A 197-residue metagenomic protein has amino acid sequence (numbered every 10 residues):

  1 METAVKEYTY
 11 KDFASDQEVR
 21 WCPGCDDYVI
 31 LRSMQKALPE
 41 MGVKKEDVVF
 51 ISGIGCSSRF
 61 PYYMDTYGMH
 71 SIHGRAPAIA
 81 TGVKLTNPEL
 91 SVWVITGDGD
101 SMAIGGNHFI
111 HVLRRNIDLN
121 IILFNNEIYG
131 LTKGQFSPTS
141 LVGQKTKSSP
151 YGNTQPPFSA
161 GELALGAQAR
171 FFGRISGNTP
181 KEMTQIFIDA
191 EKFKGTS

Functional and structural regions predicted by a protein language model:
M1-W93: Thiamine diphosphate
T9, E89, P138-F193: Conserved thiamine diphosphate
W21-P23, V94-T96, F171-S176: Short catalytic-loop micro-motif centered on adjacent basic/acidic residues
D26-S33, K45, G74, A78 (+4 more regions): Conserved active-site and cofactor/substrate-binding residues in soluble primary-metabolism enzymes
D27-I30, K36-V43, L85-P88, R114-I117 (+3 more regions): Generic secondary-structure signature for well-ordered alpha-helical cores
D47-F50, L90-W93, D118-I122, E162 (+2 more regions): Structural motif
C56-G130, E182-Q185: Thiamine diphosphate
G106-H111, L131-Q144, L163: Active-site-proximal loop->helix
